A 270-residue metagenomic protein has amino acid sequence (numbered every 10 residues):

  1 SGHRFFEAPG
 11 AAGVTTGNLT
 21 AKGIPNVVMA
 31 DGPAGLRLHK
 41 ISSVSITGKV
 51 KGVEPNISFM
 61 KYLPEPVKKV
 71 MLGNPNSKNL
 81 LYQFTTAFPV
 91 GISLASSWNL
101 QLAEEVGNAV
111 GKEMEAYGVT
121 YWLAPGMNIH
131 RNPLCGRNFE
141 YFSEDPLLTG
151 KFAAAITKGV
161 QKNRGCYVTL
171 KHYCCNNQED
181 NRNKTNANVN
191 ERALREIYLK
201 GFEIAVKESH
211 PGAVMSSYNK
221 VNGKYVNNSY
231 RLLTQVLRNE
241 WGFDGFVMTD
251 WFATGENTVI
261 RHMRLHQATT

Functional and structural regions predicted by a protein language model:
S1-T270: Glycoside hydrolase catalytic-domain context in secreted enzymes
